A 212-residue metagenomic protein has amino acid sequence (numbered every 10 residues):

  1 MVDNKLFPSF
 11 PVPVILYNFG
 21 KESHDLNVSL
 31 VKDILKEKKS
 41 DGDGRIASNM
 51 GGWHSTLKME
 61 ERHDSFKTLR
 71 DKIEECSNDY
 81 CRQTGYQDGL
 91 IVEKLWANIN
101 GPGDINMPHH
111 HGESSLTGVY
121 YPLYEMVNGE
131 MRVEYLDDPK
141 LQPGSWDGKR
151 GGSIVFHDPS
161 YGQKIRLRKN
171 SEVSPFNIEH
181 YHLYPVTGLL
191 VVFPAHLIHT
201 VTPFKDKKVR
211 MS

Functional and structural regions predicted by a protein language model:
M1-Y86, I105: Non-heme Fe(II)/2-oxoglutarate
P11-L16, S115-T117, R210-S212: Short hydrophobic/aromatic beta-strand or adjacent loop that forms the aromatic wall/cage of a ligand/substrate-binding
R62-L69, H111, Y184, D206: Aromatic-acidic/polar surface patches that form glycan- and anion
I91-V192, T202, V209: Catalytic core of non-heme Fe(II) oxygenases with the double-stranded beta-helix
H199: Glycine-rich nucleotide phosphate-binding loop and flanking beta-alpha elements of Rossmann-like dinucleotide-binding
